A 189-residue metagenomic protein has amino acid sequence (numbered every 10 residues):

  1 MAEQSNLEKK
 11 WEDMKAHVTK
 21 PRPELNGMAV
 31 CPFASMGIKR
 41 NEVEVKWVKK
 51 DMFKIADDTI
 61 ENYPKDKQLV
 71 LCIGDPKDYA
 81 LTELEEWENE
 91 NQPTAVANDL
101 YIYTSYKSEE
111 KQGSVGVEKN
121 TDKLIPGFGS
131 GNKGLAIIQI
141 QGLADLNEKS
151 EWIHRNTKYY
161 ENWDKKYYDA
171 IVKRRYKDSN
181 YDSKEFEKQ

Functional and structural regions predicted by a protein language model:
A2-Q189: Expand to "…catalyze enediolate/carbanion chemistry for C-C bond making/breaking, isomerization, decarboxylation
